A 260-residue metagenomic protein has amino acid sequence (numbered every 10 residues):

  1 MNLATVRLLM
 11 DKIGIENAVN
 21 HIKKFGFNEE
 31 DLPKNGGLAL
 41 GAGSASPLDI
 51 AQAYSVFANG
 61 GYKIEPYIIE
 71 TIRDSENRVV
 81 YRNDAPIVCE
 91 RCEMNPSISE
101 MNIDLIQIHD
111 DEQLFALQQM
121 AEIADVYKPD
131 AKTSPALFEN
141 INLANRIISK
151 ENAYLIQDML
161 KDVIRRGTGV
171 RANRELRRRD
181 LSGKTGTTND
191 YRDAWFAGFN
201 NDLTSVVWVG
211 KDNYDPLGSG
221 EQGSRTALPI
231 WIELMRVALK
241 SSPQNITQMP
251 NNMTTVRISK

Functional and structural regions predicted by a protein language model:
M1-F27, L32-N59, E151, L155: Active-site-adjacent helix/loop patches that line small-molecule binding or acyl-intermediate pockets
S46-K260: A penicillin-recognizing enzyme superfamily signal
